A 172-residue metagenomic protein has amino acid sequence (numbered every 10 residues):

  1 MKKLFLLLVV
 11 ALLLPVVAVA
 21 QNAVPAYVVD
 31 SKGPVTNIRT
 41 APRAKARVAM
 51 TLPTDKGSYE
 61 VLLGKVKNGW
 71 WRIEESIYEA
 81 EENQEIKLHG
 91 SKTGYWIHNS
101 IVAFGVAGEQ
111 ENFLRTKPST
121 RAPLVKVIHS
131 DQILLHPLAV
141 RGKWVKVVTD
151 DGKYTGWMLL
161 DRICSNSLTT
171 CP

Functional and structural regions predicted by a protein language model:
M1-L4: Positively charged n-region of N-terminal signal peptides that target proteins for export
L7-P15: Bacterial N-terminal signal peptides
V16-A20: Sec/Tat signal peptide C-region and signal peptidase I cleavage site
Q21-Y27, G33, R43, R47-M50 (+3 more regions): Boundary regions of SH3-family modules and the immediately adjacent low-complexity/disordered segments in eukaryotic
I38, D55, I73-E74, L114 (+2 more regions): Short alpha-helical segments in extracytoplasmic peptidoglycan/chitin-binding modules and envelope-associated proteins
T40-E60, G64, T116-V140: SH3/SH3-like (including bacterial SH3b) beta-barrel domains that bind proline-rich motifs or cell-wall ligands
K67-R72, G142-K146: Short aromatic-glycine-enriched beta-strand elements
